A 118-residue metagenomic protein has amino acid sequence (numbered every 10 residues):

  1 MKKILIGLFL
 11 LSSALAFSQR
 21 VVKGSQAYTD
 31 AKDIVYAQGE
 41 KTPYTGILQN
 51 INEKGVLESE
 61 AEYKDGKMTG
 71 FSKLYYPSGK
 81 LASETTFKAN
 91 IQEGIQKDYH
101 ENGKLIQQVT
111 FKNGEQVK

Functional and structural regions predicted by a protein language model:
M1-V21: Bacterial Sec-dependent N-terminal signal peptides
A16-K118: Glycine/tyrosine- and acidic-biased, solvent-exposed loop/turn segments at the edges of beta-strands
